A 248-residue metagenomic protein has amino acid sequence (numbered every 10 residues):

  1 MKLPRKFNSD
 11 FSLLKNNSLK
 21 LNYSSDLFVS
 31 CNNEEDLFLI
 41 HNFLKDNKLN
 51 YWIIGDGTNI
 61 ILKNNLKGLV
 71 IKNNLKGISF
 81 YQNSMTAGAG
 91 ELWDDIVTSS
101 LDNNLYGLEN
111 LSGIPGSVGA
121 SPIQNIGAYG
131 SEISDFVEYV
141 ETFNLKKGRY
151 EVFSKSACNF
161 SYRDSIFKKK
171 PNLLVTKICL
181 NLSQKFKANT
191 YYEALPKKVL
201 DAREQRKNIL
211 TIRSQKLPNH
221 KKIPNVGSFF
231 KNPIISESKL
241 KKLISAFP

Functional and structural regions predicted by a protein language model:
M1-F136, V140, N144-K146: Anion-binding (especially nucleotide phosphate/pyrophosphate-binding) glycine-rich loop and adjoining beta-alpha core
S9, L14-L21, Y150-P248: Phosphate/pyrophosphate- and phosphate-bearing ligand-binding catalytic cores of soluble enzymes
